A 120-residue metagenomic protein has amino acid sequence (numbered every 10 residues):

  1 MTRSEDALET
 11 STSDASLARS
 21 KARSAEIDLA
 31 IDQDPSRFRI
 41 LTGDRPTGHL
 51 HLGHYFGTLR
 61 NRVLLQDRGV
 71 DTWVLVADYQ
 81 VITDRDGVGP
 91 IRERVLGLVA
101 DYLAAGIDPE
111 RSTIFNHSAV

Functional and structural regions predicted by a protein language model:
M1-G48, D67, P109: Non-catalytic terminal extensions that flank enzyme cores
A30-R92: N-terminal catalytic cores of NTP/NDP-binding nucleotidyl/phosphoryl-transfer enzymes
E93-I114: A glycine-rich helix N-cap at a beta->alpha junction
F115-V120: Internal, well-ordered alpha/beta segment that forms a basic, Gly-enriched binding/recognition surface
